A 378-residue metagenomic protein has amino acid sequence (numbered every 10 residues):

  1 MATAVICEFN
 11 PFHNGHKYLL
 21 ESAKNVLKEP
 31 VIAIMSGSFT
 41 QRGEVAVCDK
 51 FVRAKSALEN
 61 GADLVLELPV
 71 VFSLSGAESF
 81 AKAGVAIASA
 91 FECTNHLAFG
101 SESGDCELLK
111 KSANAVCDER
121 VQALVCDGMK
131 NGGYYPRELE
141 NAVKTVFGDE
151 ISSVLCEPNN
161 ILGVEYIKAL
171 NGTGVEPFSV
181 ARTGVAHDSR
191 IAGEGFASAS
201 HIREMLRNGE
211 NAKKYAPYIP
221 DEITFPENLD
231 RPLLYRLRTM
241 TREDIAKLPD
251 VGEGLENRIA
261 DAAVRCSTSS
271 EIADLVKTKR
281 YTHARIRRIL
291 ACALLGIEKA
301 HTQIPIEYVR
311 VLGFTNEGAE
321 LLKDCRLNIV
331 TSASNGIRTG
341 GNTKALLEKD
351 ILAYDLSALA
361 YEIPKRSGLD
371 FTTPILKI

Functional and structural regions predicted by a protein language model:
M1-R53: N-terminal catalytic cores of NTP/NDP-binding nucleotidyl/phosphoryl-transfer enzymes
A4-I6, I34-M35, L66-L68, F178-V180: Short beta-strands and strand-loop turn motifs
C7, T40-Q41, A57, V71-F72 (+1 more regions): Short, contiguous strand/loop micro-motifs
N25, E59, A90-F91: Alpha-helix termination/capping residues and helix-transition junctions
L27, N60-G61, T173: Short, structured coil segments at secondary-structure junctions
K55-P69: A glycine-rich helix N-cap at a beta->alpha junction
L68-I378: Active-site cores that bind ATP or allylic diphosphates and position pyrophosphate for catalysis
